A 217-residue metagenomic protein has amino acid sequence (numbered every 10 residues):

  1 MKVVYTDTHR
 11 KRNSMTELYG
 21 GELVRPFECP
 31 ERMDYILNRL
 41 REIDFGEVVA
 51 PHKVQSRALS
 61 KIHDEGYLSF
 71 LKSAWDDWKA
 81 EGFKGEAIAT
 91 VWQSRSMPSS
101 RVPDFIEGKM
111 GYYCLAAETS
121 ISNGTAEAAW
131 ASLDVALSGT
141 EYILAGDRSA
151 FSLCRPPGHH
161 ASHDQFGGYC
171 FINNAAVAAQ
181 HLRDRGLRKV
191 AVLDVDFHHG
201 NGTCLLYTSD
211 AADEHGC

Functional and structural regions predicted by a protein language model:
M1-L193, F197-S209: HDAC/HDAC-like amidohydrolase catalytic core signature
Y207-C217: Single conserved hydrophobic/aromatic residue that forms the stacking wall/gate of nucleotide- or nucleobase-binding
